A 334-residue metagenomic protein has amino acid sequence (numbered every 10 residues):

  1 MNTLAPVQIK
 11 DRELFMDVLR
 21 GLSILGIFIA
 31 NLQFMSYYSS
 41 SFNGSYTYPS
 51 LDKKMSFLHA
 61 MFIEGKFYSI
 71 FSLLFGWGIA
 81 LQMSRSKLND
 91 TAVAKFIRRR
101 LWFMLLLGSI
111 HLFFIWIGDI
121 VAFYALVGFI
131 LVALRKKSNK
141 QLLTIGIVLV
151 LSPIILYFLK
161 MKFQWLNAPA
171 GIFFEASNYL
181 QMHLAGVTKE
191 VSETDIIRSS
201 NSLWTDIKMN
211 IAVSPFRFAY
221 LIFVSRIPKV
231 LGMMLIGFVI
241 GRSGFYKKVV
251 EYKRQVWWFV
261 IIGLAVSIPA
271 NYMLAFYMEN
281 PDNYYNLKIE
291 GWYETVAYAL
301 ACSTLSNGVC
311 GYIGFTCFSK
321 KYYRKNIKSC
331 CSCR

Functional and structural regions predicted by a protein language model:
N2-F75, I79-Q82: N-terminal signal-anchor module of multipass membrane proteins
D11-S23, F259-V260, T316-R334: Functional transmembrane helices that form membrane-embedded active or gating regions
E13, K87-K95, L134-Q141, F245-Q255 (+1 more regions): Membrane-interface helix-boundary motifs at transmembrane edges
L51-K66, Q181-T188, V213-V224, L287-C302: Short aromatic-rich membrane-water interface segments that cap or initiate transmembrane helices in multi-pass membrane
S69-S84, A122-A133, S225-K248, Y298-F318: Specific transmembrane alpha-helix
W77-K162: Internal alpha-helical transmembrane segments
V148-G232: Long hydrophobic alpha-helical segments that form multi-pass transmembrane helix bundles in integral membrane proteins
F259-C317: Alpha-helical transmembrane segments and terminal signal-anchor/GPI-anchor hydrophobic tails, characterized by long
